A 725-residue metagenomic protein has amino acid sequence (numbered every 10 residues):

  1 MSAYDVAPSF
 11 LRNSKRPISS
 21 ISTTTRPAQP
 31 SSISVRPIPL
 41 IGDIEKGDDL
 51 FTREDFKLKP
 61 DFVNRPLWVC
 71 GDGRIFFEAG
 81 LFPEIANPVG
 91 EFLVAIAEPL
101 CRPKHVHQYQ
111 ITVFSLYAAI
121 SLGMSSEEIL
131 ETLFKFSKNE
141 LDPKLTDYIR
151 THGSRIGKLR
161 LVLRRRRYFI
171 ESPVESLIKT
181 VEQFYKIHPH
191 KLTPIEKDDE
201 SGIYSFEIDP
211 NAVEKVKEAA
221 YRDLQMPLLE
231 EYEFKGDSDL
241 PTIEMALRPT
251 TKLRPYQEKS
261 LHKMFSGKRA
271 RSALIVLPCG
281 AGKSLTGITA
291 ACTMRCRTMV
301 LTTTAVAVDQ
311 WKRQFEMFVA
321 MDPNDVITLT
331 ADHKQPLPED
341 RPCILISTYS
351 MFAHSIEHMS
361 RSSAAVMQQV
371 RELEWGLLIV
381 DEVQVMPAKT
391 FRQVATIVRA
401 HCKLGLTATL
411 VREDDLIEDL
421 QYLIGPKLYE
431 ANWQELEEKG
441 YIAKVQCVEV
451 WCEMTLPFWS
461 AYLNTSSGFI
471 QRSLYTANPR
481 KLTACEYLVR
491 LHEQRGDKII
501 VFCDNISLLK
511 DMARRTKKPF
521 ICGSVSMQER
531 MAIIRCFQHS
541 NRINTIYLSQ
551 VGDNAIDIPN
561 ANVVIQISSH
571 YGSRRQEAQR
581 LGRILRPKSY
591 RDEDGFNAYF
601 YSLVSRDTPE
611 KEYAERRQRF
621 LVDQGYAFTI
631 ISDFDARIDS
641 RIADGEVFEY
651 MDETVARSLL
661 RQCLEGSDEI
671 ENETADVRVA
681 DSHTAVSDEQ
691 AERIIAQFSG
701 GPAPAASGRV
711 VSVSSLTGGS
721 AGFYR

Functional and structural regions predicted by a protein language model:
S2-D199: Extended alpha-helical interface modules used as scaffolds for assembling large macromolecular complexes
G267-A290: Walker A/P-loop
V306-D332: Conserved helix-turn-beta segment of the N-terminal RecA-like "Helicase ATP-binding" lobe in SF1/SF2 helicases
K334-L337, K498-F502, S507-D511, K517-D553: Conserved helicase ATPase core of P-loop NTP-dependent helicases/translocases
G376-L377, Q384-C447, L621: Post-DEXD/H (motif II) to motif III coupling segment of the RecA-like Helicase ATP-binding lobe
L410, Y571-F600, R617-Q618: Conserved SF2 helicase motif VI
L463-R514: Conserved interdomain hinge at the start of the Helicase C-terminal
Y547, N554-S569, Y599-S602: A short beta-strand element within the Helicase C-terminal
